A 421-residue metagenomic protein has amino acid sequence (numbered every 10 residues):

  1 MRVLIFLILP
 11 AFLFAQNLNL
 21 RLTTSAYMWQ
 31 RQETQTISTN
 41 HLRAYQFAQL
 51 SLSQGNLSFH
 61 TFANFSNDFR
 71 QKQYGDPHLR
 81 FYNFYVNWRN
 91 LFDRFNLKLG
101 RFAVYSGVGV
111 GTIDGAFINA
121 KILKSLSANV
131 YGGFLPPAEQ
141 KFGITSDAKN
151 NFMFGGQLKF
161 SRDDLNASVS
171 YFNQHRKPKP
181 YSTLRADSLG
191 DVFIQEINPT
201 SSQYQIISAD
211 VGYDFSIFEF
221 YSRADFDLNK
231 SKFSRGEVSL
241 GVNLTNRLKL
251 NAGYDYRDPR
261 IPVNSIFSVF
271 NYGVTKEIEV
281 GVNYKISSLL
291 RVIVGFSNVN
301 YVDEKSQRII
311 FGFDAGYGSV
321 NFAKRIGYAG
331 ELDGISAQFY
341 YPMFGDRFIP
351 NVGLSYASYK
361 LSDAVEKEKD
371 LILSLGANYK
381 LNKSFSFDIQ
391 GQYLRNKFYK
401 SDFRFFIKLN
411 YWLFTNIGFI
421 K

Functional and structural regions predicted by a protein language model:
A15-L91, F95: Beta-barrel outer-membrane channel/assembly domains of diderm bacteria
L18, N56-T61, F92-K98, S125-N129 (+9 more regions): Repeated loop/turn-to-beta-strand initiation elements of outer-membrane beta-barrel proteins
A26-Q32, Q54-N56, F65-F69, R101-Y105 (+13 more regions): Transmembrane beta-strands of outer-membrane beta-barrel pores
E33-T39, R70-G75, A103-G107, K141-D147 (+10 more regions): Outer-membrane beta-barrel domain signature
S38-Q46, P77-Y82, V110-D114, A148-F154 (+9 more regions): Residues that define the transmembrane beta-barrel architecture of outer-membrane proteins
Q46-L52, F84-W88, A116-A120, G156-F160 (+7 more regions): Residues on the lipid-exposed face of transmembrane beta-strands in outer-membrane beta-barrel proteins
Q73-P137: Outer membrane beta-barrel
G155, F172-R176, D187-V192, D227-N229 (+11 more regions): Flexible, glycine-rich linker and terminal segments associated with outer-membrane beta-barrel/transport systems
